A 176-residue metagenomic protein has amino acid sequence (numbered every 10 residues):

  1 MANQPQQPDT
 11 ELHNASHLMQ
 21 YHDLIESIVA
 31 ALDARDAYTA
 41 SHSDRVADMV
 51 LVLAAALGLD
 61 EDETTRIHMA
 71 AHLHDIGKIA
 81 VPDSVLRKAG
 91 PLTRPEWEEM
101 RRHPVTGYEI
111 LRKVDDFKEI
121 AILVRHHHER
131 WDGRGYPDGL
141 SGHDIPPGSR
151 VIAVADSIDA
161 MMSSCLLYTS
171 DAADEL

Functional and structural regions predicted by a protein language model:
M1-M19: Short, low-complexity N-terminal regulatory "tails/caps" that precede and couple sensory modules
L12-H13, M19-S170: Metal-dependent catalytic cores of enzymes that make or break cyclic nucleotides and related phosphoester linkages
D171-L176: A short, hydrophobic C-terminal helix/tail in secreted or cell-surface proteins
